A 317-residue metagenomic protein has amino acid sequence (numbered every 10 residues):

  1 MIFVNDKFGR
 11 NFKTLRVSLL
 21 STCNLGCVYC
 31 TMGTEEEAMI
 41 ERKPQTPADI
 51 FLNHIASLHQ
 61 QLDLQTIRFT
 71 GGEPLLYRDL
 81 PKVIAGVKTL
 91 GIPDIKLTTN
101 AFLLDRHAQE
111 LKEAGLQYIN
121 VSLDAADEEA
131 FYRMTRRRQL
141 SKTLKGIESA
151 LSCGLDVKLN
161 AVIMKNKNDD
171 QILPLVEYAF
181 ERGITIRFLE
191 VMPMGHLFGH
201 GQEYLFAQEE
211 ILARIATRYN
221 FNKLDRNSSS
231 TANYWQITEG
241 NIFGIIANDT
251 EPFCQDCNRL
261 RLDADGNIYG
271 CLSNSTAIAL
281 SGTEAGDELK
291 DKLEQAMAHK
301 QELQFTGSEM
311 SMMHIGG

Functional and structural regions predicted by a protein language model:
M1-R16, T22-Y29, A213-L224, Q304: Flexible, acidic/Gly-rich N-terminal and inter-domain linker regions that tether and position cofactor-handling modules
K7-D49, L62, S273: Canonical Radical SAM [4Fe-4S] cluster-binding loop centered on the CxxxCxxC motif and its immediate flanking residues
L19, I186, G266: Residue-level signature of catalytic and energy-coupling elements of molecular machines, predominantly ATP/GTP-dependent
L25, E128-E129, P252, I278: Glycine-centered loop/turn positions within well-structured domains that cap or flank conserved ligand/cofactor-binding
E36-E41, D127-M134, G195-G199, A279: A short acidic, helix-capping loop that chelates divalent metal ions and anchors anionic groups
D49-F69, E73-L189: Radical SAM/AdoMet-radical enzyme domain recognition
T66, E73, K300-G317: Short flanking/linker segments adjacent to small metal-binding domains or redox-active Cys/His motifs
G195-S308: Accessory C-terminal segments flanking Radical SAM cores
